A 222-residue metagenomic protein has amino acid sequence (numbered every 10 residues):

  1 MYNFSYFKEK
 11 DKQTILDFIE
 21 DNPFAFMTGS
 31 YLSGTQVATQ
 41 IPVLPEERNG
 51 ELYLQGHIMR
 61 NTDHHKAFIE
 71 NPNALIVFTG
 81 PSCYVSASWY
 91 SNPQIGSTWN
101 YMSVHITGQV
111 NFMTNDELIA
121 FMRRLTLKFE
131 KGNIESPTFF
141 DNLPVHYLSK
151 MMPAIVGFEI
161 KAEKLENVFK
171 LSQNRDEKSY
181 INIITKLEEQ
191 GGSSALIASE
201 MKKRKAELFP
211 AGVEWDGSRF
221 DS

Functional and structural regions predicted by a protein language model:
M1-E51: An N-terminal domain-cap segment
L16, I95, Y147-K150: A generic local secondary-structure boundary/capping motif
P23, T39, G50-L54, E70-A74 (+2 more regions): A generic structural signal for short beta-strands and their flanking turns/coil linkers
L32-T35, E46-L52, R60-D63, G80-Y84 (+1 more regions): Short, charged/polar surface micro-motifs in flexible loops or helix N-caps
Q40, Q55-H57, H64: Histidine-centered active-site/metal-ligand motif
N61-F121: Short, structured beta-strand-loop surface elements
N115-S222: C-terminal edge-of-domain segments
